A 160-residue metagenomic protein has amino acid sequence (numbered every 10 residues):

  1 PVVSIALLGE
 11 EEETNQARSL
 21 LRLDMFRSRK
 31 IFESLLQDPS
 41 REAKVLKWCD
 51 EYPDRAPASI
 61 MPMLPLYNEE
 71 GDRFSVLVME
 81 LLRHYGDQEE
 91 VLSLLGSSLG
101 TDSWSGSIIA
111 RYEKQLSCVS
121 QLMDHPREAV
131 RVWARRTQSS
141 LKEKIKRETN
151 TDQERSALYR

Functional and structural regions predicted by a protein language model:
P1-R160: Non-catalytic all-alpha helical scaffold/repeat segments
